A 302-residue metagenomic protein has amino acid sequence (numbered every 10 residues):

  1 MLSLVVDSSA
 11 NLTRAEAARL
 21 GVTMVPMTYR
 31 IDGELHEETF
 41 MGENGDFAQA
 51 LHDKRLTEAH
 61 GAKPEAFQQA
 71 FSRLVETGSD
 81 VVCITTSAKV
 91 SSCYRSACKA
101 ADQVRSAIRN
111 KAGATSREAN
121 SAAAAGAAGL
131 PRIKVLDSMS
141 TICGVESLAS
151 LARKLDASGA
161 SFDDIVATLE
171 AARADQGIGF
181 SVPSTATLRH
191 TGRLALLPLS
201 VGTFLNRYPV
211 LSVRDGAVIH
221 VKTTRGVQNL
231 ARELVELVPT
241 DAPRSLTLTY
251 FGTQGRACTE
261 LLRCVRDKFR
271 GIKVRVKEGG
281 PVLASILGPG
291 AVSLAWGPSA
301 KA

Functional and structural regions predicted by a protein language model:
L2-A66: N-terminal glycine-rich anion-binding loop in soluble enzyme alpha/beta folds
S3, S9-T23, T28, V90-C93 (+2 more regions): Mixed-charge interfacial surface used for oligomerization/domain docking and macromolecular partner engagement
H52-K99, V166: Glycine-rich phosphate- or other oxyanion-binding loops that anchor nucleotides, phosphorylated ligands
